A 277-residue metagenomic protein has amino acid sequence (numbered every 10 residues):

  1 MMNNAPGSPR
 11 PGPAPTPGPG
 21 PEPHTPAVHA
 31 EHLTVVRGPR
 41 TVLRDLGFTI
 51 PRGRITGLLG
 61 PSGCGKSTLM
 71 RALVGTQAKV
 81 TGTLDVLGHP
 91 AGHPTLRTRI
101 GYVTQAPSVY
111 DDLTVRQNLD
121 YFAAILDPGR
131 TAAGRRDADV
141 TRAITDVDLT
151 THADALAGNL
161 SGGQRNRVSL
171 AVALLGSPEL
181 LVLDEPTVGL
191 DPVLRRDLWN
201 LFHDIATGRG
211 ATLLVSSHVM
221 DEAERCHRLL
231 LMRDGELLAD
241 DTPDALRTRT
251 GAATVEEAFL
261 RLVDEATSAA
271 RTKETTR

Functional and structural regions predicted by a protein language model:
V74: Helix-to-loop junction immediately C-terminal to a conserved catalytic motif
K79-L96: Conserved ABC transporter NBD signature motif
D112, L156-L160: Conserved ABC ATPase signature
D120, A124-D127, A132-H152: Conserved ABC ATPase "signature" region
L181-E185: Catalytic Walker B motif of ABC-type/P-loop ATPase nucleotide-binding domains
R195-G208: Helical segment within the ABC ATPase nucleotide-binding domain
